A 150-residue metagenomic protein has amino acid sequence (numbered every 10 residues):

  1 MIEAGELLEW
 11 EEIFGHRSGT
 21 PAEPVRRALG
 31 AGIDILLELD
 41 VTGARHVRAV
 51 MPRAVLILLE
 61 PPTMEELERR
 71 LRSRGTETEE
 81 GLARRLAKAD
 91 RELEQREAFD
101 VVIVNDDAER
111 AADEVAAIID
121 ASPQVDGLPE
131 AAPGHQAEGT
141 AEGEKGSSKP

Functional and structural regions predicted by a protein language model:
M1-I35, V41-R45: ATP-dependent small-molecule kinase phosphotransfer cores that center on conserved nucleotide phosphate-binding segments
E9-E12, L58, V104: Structural signal for conserved beta-strand scaffold positions within catalytic alpha/beta enzyme cores
T20, T42-H46, P62-E66, E109-R110: Short alpha-helical
R27-G30, R48-P52, E94-R96: Conserved catalytic network of the ASCE P-loop NTPase/AAA+ motor domain
I35-D40, V50-R74: Conserved phosphate-donor/acceptor-positioning beta-strand/loop module used by diverse small-molecule
L39-D40, R85, D107-A111: Generic hydrophobic secondary-structure packing signal
R53, R69-R72, T76-E77, R91-P150: NTP-dependent small-molecule kinase module
E79-K88: Glycine-rich S-adenosyl-L-methionine
